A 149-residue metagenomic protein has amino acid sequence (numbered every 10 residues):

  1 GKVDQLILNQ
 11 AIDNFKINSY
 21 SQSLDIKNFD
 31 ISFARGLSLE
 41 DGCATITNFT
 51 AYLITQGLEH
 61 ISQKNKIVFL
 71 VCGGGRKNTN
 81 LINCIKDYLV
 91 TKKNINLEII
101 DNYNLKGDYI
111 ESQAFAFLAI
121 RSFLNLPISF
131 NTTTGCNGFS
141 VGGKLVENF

Functional and structural regions predicted by a protein language model:
G1-K66, T79-D87: A contiguous, well-structured pocket-lining segment that forms one wall/lid of small-molecule binding clefts in soluble
Y20-I31, E40, A44, D101 (+3 more regions): Glycine/Thr-rich phosphate-binding loops that ligate phosphate moieties of nucleotide and other phosphorylated ligands
Y52-S140: Catalytic phosphate/nucleotide-handling subdomain of diverse soluble enzymes
